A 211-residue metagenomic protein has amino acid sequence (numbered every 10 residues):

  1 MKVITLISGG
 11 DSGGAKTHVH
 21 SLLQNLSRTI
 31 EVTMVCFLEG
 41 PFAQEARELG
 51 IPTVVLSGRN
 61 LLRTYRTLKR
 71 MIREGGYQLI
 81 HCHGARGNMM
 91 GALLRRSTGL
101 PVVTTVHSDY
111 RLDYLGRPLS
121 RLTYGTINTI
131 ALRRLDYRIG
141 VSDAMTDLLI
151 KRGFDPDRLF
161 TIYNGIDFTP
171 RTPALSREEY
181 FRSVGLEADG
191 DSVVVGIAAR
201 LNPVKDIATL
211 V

Functional and structural regions predicted by a protein language model:
M1-V211: Membrane-interface segments of envelope glycosyltransferases acting on lipid-linked substrates or membrane lipids
